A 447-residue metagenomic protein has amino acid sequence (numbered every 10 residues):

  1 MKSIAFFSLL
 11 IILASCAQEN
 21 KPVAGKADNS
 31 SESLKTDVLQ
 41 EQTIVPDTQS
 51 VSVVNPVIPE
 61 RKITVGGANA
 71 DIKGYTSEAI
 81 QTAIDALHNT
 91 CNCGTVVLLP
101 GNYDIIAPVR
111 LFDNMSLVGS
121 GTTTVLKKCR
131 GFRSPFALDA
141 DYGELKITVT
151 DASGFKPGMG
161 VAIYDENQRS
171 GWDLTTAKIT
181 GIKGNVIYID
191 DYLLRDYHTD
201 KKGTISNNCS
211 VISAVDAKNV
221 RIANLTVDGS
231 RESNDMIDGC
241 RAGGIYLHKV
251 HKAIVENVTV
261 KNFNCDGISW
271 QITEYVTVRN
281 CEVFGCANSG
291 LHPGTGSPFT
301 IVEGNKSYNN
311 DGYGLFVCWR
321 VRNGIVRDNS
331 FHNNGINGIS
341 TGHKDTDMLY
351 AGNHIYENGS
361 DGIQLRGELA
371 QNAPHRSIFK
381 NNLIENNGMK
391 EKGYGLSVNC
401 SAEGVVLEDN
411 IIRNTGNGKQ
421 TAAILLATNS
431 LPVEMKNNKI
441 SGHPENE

Functional and structural regions predicted by a protein language model:
M1-I4: Positively charged n-region of N-terminal signal peptides that target proteins for export
A14-S15: C-terminal motif of bacterial Sec signal peptides marking the signal peptidase cleavage site
Q18-D28: Bacterial Sec signal peptide processing site at the extreme N-terminus
K35-T82: Right-handed parallel beta-helix/beta-solenoid
N69-A70, S77, Q81-I84, C91-S116 (+4 more regions): N-terminal extracellular ligand-recognition/capping segment immediately after the signal peptide
N89, R110-S116, S213-R221, M236-I254 (+3 more regions): Right-handed parallel beta-helix/beta-solenoid
C129-D141, A152-S153, P157, Q168-L225 (+1 more regions): Small/polar beta-strand repeat architecture
